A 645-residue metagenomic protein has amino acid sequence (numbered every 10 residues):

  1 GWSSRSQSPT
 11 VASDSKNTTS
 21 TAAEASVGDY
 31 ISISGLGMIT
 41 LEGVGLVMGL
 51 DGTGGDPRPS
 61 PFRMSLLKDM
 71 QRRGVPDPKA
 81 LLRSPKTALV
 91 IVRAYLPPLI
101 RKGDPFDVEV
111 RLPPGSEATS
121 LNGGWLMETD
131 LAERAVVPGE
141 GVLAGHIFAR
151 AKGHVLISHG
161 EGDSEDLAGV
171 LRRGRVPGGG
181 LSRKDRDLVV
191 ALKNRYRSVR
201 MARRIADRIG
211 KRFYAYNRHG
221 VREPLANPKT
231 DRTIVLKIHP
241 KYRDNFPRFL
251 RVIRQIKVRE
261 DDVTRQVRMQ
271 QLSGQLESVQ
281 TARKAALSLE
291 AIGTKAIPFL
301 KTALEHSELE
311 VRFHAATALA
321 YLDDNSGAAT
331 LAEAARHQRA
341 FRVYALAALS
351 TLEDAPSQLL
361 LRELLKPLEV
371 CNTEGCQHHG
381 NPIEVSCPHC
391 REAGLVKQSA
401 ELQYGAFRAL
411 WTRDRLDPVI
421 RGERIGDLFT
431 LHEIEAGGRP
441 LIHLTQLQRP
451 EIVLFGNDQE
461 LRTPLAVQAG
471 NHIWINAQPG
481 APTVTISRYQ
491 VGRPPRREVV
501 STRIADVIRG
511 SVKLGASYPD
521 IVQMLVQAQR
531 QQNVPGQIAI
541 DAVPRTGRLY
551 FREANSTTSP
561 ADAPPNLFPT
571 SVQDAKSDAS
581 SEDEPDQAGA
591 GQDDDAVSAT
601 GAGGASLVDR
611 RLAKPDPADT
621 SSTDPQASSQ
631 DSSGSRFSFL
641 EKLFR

Functional and structural regions predicted by a protein language model:
G1-K16, S20: Bacterial Sec signal peptide processing site at the extreme N-terminus
Q7, H379-N381, E392, D593 (+1 more regions): Generic short amphipathic/hydrophobic targeting helices enriched at N-termini, encompassing Sec-type signal peptides
Q7-T10, C390, Q626: Low-complexity, intrinsically disordered segments with a bias for serine/threonine
D14-G37, E42, M48-Q270, L276-T281 (+8 more regions): Beta-strand/loop-dominated core regions that host nucleotide or nucleotide-derived cofactor-binding catalytic loops
D262-G274, T294-E305, D324-R336, D354-K366 (+2 more regions): Amphipathic alpha-helical scaffolding segments comprising HEAT/armadillo-like alpha-solenoid repeats
A282-I292, T302-E305, R312-D324, T330-E333 (+5 more regions): Structural detector for internal amphipathic alpha-helices that build alpha-solenoid repeat scaffolds
V370, S386: The −1 position to Zn-ligating cysteines in a subset of zinc-ribbon hairpins
